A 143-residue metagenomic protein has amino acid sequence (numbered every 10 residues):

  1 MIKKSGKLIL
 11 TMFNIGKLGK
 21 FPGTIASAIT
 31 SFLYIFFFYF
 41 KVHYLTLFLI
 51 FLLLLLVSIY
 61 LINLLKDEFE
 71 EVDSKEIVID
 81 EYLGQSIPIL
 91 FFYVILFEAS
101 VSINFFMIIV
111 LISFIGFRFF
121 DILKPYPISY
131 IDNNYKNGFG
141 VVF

Functional and structural regions predicted by a protein language model:
M1-I2, T30-Y34, L54, E98-A99: Short, functional N-terminal and low-complexity linear motifs
M1-S27, I59-P88, R118-F143: Interhelical loop and helix-boundary elements at the membrane-water interface of polytopic inner-membrane proteins
I2-K3, K7, Y39, V101-F105 (+2 more regions): Membrane-targeting and insertion segments and their boundary/processing signals
L18, T24-S27, S31-Y34, T46-L49: Short Lys/Arg-rich amphipathic alpha-helical segments
Y34-L47, I89-I109: Helix-coil boundary and interhelical linker segments in multi-pass alpha-helical membrane proteins
F36-Y39, L56-V57, L61, F92-L96 (+1 more regions): Hydrophobic membrane-targeting signal helices
V42, V57, V72, V78 (+4 more regions): Extended aliphatic helical segments
H43-N63, F69-E70, N104-G116: Membrane-embedded alpha-helical segments that form the functional core of polytopic membrane enzymes, especially those
